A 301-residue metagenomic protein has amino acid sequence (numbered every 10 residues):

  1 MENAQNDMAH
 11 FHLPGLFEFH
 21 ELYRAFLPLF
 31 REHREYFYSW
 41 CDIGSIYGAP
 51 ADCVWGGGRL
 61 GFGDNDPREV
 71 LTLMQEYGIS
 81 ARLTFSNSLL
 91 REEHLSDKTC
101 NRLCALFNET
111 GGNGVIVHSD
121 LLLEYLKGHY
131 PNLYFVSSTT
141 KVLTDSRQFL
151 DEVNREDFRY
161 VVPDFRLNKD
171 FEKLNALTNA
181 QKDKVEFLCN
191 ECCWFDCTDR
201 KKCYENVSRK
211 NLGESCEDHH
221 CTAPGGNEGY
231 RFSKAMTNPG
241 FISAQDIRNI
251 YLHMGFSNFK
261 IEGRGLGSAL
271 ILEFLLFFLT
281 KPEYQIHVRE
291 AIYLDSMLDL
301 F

Functional and structural regions predicted by a protein language model:
M1-E152, F158-F301: Active-site pocket-lining/capping segments in soluble small-molecule metabolic enzymes
